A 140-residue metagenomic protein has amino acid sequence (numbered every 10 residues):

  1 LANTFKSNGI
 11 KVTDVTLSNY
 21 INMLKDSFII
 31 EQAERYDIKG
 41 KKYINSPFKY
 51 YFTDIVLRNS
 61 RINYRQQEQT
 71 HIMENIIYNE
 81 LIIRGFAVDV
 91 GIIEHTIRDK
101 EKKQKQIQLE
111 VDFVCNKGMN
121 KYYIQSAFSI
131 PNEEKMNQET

Functional and structural regions predicted by a protein language model:
L1-I10: DNA-recognition alpha helix
T16-T140: A cross-kingdom feature that marks ATP-driven nucleic-acid transaction machinery
